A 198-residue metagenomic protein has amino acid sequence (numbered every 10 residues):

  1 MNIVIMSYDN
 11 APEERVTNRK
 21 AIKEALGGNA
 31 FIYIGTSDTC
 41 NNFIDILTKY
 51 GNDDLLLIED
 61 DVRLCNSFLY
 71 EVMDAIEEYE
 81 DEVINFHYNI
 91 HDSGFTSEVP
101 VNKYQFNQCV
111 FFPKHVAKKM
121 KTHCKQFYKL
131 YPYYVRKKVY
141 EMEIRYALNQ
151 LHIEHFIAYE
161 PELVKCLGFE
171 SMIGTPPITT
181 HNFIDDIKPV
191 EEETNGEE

Functional and structural regions predicted by a protein language model:
M1-I58, V62-E198: An acidic/histidine-cluster motif and surrounding catalytic segment that typifies divalent-metal-assisted enzyme active
